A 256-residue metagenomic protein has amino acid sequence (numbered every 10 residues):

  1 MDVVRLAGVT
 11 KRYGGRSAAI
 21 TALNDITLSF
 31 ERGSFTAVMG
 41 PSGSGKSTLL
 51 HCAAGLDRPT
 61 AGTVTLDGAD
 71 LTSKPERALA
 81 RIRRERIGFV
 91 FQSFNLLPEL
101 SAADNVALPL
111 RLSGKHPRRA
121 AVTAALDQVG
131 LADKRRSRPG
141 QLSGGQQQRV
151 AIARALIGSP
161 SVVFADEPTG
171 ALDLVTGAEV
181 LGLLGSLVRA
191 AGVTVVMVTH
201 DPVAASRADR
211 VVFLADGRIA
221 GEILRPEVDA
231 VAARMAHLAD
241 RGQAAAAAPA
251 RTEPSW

Functional and structural regions predicted by a protein language model:
D2-A208, L214: ABC family nucleotide-binding domain
R218-G242: Conserved beta-strand-loop-alpha-helix hinge in the C-terminal portion of ABC ATPase nucleotide-binding domains
P249-W256: Non-catalytic connector elements of ABC transporters
